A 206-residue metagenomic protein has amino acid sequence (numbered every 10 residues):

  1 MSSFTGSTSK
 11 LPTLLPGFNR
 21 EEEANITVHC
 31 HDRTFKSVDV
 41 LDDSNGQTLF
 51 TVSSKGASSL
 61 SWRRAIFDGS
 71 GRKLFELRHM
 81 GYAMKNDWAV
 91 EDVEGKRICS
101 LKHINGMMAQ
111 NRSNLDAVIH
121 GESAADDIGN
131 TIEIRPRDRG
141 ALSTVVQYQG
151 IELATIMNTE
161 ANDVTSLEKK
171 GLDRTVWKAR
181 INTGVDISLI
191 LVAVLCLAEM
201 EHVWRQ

Functional and structural regions predicted by a protein language model:
M1-R63, R72, M80, K85-N86 (+2 more regions): Low-complexity or membrane-interfacial segments used for flexible interactions
